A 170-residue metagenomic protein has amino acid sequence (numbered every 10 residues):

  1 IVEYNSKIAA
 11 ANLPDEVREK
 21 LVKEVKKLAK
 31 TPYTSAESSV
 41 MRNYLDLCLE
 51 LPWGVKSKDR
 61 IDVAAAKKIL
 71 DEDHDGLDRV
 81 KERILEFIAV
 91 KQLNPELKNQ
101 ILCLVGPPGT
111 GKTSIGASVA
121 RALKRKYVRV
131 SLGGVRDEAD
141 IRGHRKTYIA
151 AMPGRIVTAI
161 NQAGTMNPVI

Functional and structural regions predicted by a protein language model:
I1-V90, N94: Extended, charged alpha-helical coiled-coil/arm scaffolds that mediate oligomerization and mechanical coupling in large
Y44, I84, G111-G116, A120 (+2 more regions): Conserved RecA-like P-loop NTPase ATPase core
S57, L77-V80, E96-L97, G116 (+3 more regions): Extended hydrophobic-aromatic, low-complexity segments
V80, D137, M152-I156: Activation loop
P95-L132, N161-Q162: Walker A/P-loop
G133-A151: Flexible beta-alpha connector loops of hexameric P-loop NTPases
T147-I170: Conserved alpha-helical scaffold flanking the Walker A/P-loop in AAA+ ATPase domains
